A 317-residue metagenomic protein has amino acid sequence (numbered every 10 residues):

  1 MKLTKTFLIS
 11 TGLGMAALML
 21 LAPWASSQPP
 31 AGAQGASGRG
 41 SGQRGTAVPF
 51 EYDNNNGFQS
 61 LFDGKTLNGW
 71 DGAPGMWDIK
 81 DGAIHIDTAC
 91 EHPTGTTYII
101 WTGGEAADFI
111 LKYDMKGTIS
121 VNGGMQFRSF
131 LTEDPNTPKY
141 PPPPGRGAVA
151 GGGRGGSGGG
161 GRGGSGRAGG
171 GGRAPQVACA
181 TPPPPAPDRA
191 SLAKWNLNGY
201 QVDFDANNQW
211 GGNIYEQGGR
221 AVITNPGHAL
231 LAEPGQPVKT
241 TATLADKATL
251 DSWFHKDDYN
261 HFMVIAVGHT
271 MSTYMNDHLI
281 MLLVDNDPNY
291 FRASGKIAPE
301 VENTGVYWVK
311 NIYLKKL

Functional and structural regions predicted by a protein language model:
M1-T6: Positively charged n-region of N-terminal signal peptides that target proteins for export
S10-A22: Bacterial N-terminal signal peptides
Q28-L317: Carbohydrate-interacting regions of secretory-pathway proteins
